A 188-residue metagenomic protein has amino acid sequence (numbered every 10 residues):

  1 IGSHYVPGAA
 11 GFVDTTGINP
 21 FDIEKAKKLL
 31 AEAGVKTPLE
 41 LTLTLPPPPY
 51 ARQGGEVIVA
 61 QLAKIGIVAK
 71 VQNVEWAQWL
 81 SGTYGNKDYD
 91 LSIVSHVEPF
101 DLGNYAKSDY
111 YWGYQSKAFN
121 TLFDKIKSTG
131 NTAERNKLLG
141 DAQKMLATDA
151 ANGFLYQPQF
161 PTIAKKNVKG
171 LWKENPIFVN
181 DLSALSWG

Functional and structural regions predicted by a protein language model:
I1-V13, P49-V59, A77-G188: Detector for C-terminal structural segments
T15-F21: DNA breakage-rejoining catalytic core of tyrosine-based enzymes
F21, P46, R52-Q53, V74: Residue-level recognition of alpha-helix initiation/capping sites
F21-I23, K70-V74, T132-R135: A short linear-motif detector with a strong N-terminal bias
I23-T42: Immediate post-signal peptide segment of exported/extracytoplasmic ligand-binding proteins
P38-P47, K70-Q72: Short, well-ordered beta-strand elements
I67: Short phosphate-binding/catalytic loops that engage adenosine nucleotides
